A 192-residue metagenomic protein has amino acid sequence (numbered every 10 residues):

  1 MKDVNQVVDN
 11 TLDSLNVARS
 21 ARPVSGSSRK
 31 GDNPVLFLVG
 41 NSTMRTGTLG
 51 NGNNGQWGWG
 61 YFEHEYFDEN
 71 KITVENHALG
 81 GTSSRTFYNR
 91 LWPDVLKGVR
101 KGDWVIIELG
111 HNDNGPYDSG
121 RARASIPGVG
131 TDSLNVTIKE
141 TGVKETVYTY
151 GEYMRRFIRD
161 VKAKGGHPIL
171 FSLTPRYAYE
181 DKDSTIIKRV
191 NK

Functional and structural regions predicted by a protein language model:
N5-A78, P93-V105, R123-G128: Serine-esterase "nucleophile elbow" of acetyl-processing enzymes
N41, T82, H111: Gly/Ser/Thr-rich helix-start
T43, G81, P175: Residue-level detector of flexible, active-site-proximal loop/helix-junction positions within diverse enzyme catalytic
L79-S84, A178: Acidic helix-start/capping segments at beta-turn-to-alpha-helix junctions
S84-V95: Charged, often glycine-rich, active-site loop that binds/positions anionic groups
D94-K192: Alpha-helical cap/lid subdomain in secreted, periplasmic, or secretory-pathway luminal O-acyl-processing enzymes
